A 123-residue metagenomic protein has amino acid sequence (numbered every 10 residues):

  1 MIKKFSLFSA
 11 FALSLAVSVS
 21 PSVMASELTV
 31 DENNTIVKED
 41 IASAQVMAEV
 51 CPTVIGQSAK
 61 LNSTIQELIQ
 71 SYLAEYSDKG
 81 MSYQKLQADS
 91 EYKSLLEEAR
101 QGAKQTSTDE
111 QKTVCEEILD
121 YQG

Functional and structural regions predicted by a protein language model:
M1-S9: Bacterial N-terminal signal peptides that target proteins for export
A12-L13: Repetitive helical segments and hydrophobic/amphipathic motifs
V19-A25: Sec/Tat signal peptide C-region and signal peptidase I cleavage site
L28-S82: Short N-proximal segments of mature Sec-exported proteins
A59-G123: Compact alpha-helical subdomains of small soluble proteins
